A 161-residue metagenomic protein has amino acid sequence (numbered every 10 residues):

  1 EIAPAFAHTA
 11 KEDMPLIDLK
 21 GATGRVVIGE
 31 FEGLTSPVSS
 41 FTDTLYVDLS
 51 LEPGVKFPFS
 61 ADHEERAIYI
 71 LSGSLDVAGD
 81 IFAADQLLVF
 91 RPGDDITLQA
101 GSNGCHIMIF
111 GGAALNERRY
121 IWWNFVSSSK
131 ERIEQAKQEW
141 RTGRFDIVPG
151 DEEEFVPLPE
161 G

Functional and structural regions predicted by a protein language model:
E1-G161: Jelly-roll (double-stranded beta-helix
